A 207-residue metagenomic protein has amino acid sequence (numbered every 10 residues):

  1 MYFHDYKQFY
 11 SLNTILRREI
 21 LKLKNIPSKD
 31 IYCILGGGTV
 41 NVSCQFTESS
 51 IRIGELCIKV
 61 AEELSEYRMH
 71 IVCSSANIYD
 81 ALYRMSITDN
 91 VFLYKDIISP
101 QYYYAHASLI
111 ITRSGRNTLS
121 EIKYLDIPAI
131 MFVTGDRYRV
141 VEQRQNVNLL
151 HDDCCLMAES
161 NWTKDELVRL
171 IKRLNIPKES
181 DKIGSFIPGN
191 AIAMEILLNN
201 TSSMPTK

Functional and structural regions predicted by a protein language model:
M1-Y67, N77-K207: Nucleotide-activated sugar donor-binding and catalytic core shared by glycosyltransferases and related lipid-linked
H70-C73: Short beta-strand segments
